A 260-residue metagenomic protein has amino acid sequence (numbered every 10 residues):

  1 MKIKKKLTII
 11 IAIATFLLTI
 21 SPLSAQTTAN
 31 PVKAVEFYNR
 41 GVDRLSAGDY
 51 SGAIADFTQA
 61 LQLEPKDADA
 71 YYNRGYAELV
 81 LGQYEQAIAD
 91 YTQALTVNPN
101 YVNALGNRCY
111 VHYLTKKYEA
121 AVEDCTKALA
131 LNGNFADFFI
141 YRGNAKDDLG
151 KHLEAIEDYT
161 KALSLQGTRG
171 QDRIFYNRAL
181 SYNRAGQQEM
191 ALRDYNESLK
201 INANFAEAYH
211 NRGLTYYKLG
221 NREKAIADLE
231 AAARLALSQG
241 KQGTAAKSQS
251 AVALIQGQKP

Functional and structural regions predicted by a protein language model:
K2-P260: Alpha-helical tetratricopeptide repeat
